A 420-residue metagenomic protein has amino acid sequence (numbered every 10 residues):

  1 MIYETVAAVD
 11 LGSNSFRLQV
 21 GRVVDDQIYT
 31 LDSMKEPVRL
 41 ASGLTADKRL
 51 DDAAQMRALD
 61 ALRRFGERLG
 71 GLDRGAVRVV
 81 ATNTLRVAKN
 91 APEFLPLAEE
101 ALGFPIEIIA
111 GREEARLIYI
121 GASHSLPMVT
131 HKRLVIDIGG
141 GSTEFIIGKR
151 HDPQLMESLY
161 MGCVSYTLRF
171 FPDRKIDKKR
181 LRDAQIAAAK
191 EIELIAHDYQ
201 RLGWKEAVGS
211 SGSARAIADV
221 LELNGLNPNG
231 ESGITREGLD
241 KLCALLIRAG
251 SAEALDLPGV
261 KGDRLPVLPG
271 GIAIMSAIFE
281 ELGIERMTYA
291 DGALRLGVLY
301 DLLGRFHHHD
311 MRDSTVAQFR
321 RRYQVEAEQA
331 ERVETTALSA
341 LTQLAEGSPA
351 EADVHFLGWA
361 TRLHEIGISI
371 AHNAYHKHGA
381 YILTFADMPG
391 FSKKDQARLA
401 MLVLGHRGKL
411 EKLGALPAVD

Functional and structural regions predicted by a protein language model:
I2-Y29: N-terminal basic/disordered segments at the start of proteins
Y3-V6, V23, R39, G43-R74 (+4 more regions): Helical "lid/coupling" subdomains associated with nucleotide-phosphate turnover
S15-R17, S142, A214: Structural motif
D26-L31, D152-Q154: Beta-strand initiation motifs
S33-E36: Short amphipathic
V79: Dinucleotide-binding Rossmann-like beta1-alpha1 core, especially the glycine-rich loop that anchors the ADP
G141-I147: Acidic, divalent-metal-coordinating active-site segment for phosphoryl/phosphodiester hydrolysis, typified by short
